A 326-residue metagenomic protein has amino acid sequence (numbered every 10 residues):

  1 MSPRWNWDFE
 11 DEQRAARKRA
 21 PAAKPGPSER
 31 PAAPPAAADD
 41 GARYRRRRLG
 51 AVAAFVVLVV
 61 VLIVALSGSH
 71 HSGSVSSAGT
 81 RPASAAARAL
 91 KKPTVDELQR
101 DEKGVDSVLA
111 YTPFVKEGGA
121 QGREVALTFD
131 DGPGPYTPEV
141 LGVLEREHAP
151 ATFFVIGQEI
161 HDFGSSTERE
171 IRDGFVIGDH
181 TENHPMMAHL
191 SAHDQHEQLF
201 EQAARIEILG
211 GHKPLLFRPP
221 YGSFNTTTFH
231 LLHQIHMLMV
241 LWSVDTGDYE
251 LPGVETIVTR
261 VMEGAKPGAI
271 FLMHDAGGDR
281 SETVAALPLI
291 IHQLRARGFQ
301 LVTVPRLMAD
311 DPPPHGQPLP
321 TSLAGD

Functional and structural regions predicted by a protein language model:
M1, K103-D106, Q121, R172 (+4 more regions): Alpha-helical protein-protein interaction elements
M1-A126, G142-T152, P267-D326: Terminal accessory/targeting
W5, D40, S107-A110, G132 (+5 more regions): A general marker of short, structured functional hotspots
W7-F9, F55, F114, F129 (+10 more regions): Phenylalanine-focused residue identity feature
R14, V60, K116, E159 (+2 more regions): Short linear sequence elements within intrinsically disordered, low-complexity coil regions
P93-L190, D194, Q198, A203-R205: Active-site beta->alpha N-cap acidic-glycine motif
E139, H161-D162, P185-Q300, V304-P320: Catalytic domains of cell-wall/extracellular-matrix polysaccharide-remodeling enzymes, centered on de-N-acetylation
